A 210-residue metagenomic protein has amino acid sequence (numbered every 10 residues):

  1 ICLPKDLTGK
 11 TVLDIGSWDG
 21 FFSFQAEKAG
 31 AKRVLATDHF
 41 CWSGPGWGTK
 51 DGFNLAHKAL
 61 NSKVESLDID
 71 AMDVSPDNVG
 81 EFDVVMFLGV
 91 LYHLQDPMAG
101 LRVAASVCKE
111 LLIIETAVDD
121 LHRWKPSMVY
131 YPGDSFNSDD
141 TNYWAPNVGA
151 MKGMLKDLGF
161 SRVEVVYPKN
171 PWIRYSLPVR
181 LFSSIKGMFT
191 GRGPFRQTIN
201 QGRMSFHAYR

Functional and structural regions predicted by a protein language model:
I1-K10, Q25: Conserved alpha-helix/loop element of class I SAM-dependent methyltransferases that forms part of the SAM/SAH-binding
P4, S23, F53-H57, L101-R102 (+2 more regions): Short amphipathic alpha-helical segments and helix-helix/interface helices
L7, A29, A104-V107: Short, conserved loop/helix-junction motifs that constitute active-site signature segments in enzyme catalytic cores
K10-W18: Conserved class I S-adenosyl-L-methionine
T11, R33, E81-D83: Structural signature of beta-strand start/N-cap positions in the alpha/beta core of ABC transporter nucleotide-binding
F21-D73: Class I SAM-dependent methyltransferase SAM/SAH-binding core
M72-N78, F82, M86-F87, Q95-R210: S-adenosyl-L-methionine-dependent methyltransferase catalytic module, highlighting the catalytic core
L91: Conserved SAM-binding site of S-adenosyl-L-methionine-dependent methyltransferases, i.e., the hydrophobic residues
